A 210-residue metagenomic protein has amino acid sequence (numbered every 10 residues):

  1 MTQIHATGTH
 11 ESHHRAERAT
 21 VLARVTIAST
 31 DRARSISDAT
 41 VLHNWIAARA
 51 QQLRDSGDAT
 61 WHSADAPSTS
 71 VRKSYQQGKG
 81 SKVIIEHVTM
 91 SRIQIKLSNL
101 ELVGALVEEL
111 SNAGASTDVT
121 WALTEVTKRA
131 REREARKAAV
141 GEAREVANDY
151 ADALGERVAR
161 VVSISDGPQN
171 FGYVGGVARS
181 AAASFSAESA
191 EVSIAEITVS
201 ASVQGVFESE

Functional and structural regions predicted by a protein language model:
M1-A122, V126-E210: Short, charge-dense linear interaction motifs
